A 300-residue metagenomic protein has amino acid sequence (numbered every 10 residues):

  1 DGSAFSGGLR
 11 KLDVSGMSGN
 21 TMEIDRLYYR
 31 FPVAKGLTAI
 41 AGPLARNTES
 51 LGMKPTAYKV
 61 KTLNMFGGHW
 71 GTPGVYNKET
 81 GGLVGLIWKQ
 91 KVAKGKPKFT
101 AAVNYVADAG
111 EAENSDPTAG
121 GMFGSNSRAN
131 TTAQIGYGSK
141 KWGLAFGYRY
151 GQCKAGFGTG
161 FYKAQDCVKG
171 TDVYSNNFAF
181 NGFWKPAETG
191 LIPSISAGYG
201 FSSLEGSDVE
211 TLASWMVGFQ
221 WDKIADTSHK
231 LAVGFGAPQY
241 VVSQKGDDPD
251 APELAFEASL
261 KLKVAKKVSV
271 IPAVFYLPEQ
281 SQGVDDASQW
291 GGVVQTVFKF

Functional and structural regions predicted by a protein language model:
D1, G42-L44, A102-V106, A145-R149 (+4 more regions): Transmembrane beta-strands of outer-membrane beta-barrel proteins
D1-G110, A129, G136-K140, V209 (+1 more regions): Outer membrane beta-barrel
V14-S18, G71-Y76, N114, T118-G124 (+4 more regions): Outer-membrane beta-barrel domain signature
L27, V84, A133-I135, F180-G182 (+3 more regions): Membrane-embedded beta-strands of outer-membrane beta-barrel proteins, especially the hydrophobic/small aromatic
L44-A45, S50-L51, P55-A57, R149-Y150 (+7 more regions): Outer-membrane beta-barrel domain signature
K96-K98, N126-R128, Y137-K245, P249-A255: Detector for outer-membrane/organellar transmembrane beta-barrel domains, recognizing the amphipathic beta-strand
D250-W290: Internal helix-turn-beta structural module
S288-F300: Outer-membrane beta-barrel "beta-signal"
